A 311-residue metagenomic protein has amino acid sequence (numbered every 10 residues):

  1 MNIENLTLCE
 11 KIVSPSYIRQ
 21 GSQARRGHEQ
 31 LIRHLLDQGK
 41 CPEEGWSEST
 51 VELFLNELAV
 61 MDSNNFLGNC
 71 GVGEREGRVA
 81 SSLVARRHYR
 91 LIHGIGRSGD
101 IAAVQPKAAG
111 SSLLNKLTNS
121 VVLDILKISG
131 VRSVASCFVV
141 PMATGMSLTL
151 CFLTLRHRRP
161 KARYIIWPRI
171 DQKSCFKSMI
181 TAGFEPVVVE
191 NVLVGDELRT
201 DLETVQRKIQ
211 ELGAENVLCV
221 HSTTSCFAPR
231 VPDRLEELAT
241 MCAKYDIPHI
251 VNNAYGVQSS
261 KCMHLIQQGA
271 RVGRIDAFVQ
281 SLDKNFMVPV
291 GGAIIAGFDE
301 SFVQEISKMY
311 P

Functional and structural regions predicted by a protein language model:
N2-M146, L265-I266: Conserved N-terminal alpha-helix of the aminotransferase class I/II PLP-enzyme fold
V121-G130, V134-P311: Conserved PLP-enzyme active-site core in the AAT-like
